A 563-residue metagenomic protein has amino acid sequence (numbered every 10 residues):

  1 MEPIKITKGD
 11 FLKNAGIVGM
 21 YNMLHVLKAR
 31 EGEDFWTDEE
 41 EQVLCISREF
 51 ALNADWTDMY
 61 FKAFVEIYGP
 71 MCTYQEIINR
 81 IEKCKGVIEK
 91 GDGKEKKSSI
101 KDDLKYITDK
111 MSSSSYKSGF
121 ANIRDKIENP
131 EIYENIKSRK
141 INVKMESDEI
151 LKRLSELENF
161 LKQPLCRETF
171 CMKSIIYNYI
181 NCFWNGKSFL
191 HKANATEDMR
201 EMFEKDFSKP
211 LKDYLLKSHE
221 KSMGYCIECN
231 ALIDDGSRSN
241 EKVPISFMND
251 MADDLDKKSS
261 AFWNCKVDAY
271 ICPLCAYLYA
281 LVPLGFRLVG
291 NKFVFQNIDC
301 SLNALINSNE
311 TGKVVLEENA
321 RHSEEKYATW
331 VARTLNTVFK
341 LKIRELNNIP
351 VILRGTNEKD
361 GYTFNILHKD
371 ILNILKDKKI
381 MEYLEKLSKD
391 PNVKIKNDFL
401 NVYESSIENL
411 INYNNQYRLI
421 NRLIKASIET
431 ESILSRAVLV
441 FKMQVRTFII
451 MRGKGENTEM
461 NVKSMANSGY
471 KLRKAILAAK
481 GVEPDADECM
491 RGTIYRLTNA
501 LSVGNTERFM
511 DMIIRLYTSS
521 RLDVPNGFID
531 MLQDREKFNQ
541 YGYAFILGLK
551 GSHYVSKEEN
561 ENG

Functional and structural regions predicted by a protein language model:
M1-D198, F364-K376, D530-E561: Conserved small-residue
Y21, Y60, Y68, Y74 (+23 more regions): Sequence-level detector for tyrosine residue identity
E40, L211-D213, S222, C229 (+2 more regions): Extended non-catalytic scaffold regions that mediate assembly and binding in large macromolecular machines
E41-Q42, K94, N230, N291 (+1 more regions): Intrinsic-disorder/low-complexity loop/linker signature
I127-E128, D206-F207, Y279, S432 (+1 more regions): Generic detector of bulky aromatic hydrophobic side chains
N142, G224, G504-N505: Poly-acidic low-complexity segments
E158-E324: Basic, glycine-/proline-tolerant helical and adjacent loop/strand elements that line or dock onto nucleic-acid
G312-G563: Intrinsically disordered, low-complexity regulatory regions
